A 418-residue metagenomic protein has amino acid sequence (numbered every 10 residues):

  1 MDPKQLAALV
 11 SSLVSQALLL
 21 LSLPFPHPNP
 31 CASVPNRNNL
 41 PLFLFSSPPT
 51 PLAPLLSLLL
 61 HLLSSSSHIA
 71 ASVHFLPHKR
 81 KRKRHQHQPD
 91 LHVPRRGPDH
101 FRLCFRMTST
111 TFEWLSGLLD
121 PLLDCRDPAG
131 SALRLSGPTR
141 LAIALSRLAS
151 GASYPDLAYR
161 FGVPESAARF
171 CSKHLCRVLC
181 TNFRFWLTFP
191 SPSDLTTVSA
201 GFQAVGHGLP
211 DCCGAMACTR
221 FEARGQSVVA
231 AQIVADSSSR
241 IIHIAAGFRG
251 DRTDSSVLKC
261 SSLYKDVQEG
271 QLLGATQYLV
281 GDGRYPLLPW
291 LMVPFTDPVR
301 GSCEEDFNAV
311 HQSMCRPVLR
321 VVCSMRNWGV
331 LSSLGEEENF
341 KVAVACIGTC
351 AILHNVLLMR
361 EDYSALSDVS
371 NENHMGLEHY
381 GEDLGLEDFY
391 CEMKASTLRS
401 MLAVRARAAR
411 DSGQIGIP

Functional and structural regions predicted by a protein language model:
M1-P418: Short, polybasic Lys/Arg-rich linear motifs in disordered N-terminal/cytosolic regions
